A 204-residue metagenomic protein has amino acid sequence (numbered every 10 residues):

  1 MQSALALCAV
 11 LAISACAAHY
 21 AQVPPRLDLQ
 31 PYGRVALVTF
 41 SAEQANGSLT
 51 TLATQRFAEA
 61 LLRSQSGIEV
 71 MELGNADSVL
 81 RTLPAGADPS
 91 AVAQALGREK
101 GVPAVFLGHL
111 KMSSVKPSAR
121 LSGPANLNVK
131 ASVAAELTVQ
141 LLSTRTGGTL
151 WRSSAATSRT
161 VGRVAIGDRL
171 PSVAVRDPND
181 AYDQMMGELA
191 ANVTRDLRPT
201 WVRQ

Functional and structural regions predicted by a protein language model:
M1-C16: Sec-dependent bacterial lipoprotein signal peptides
Q2, A18, G86-D88, Q94 (+1 more regions): Hydrophobic alpha-helical segments, principally membrane-spanning helices and signal/leader peptides
S3-A6, D28, G86, G97-R98 (+1 more regions): Hydrophobic alpha-helical segments and their boundary regions
C16-G33, E99-K100, M112-V115, V129-Q204: C-terminal/domain-edge helix-coil "capping" segments
Y32-S114, L142-R152, Q184, E188-L197: N-terminal segment of the mature soluble domain
S118-L121: A short secondary-structure junction signal
G123-L127: Extracellular loop and loop/strand-boundary signature of outer-membrane beta-barrel proteins
